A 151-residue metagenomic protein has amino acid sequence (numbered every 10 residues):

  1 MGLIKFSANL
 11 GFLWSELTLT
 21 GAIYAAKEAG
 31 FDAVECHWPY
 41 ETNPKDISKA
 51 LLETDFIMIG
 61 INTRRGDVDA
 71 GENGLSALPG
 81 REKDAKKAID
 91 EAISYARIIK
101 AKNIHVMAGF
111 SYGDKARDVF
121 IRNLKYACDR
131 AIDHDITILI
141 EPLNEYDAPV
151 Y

Functional and structural regions predicted by a protein language model:
M1-R97: N-terminal pre-domain/capping segments
L75-Y151: Active-site acidic/histidine proton-transfer and metal-coordination neighborhood in alpha/beta enzyme cores
